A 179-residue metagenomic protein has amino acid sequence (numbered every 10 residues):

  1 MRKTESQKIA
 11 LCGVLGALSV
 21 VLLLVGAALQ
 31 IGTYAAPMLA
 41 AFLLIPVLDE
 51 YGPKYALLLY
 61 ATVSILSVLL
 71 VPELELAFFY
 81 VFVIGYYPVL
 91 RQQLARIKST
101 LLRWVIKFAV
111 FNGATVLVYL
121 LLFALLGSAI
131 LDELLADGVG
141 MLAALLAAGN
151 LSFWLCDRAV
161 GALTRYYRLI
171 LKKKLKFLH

Functional and structural regions predicted by a protein language model:
R2-Y55: Hydrophobic transmembrane alpha-helices
T4-E5, V139-H179: Alpha-helical transmembrane segments and their cytosolic interface
I9-V14, A35, L57-A61, A77-F78 (+2 more regions): Hydrophobic alpha-helical transmembrane segments
L24-T33, S64-Q93: Interfacial aromatic-anchored transmembrane helix boundaries in multi-pass membrane proteins
A40, L59, V63-S67, V83-I84 (+1 more regions): Transmembrane alpha-helical core residues of multi-pass small-molecule transporters, especially secondary transporters
E73, F108-L125, N150-W154, R158: Mid-bilayer segments of alpha-helical transmembrane spans in multi-pass integral membrane proteins that mediate
V81-L120: Short helix-perturbing small/polar motifs within transmembrane alpha-helices
A124-G138: Membrane-interface helix termini and inter-helical loops of multi-pass transporters
